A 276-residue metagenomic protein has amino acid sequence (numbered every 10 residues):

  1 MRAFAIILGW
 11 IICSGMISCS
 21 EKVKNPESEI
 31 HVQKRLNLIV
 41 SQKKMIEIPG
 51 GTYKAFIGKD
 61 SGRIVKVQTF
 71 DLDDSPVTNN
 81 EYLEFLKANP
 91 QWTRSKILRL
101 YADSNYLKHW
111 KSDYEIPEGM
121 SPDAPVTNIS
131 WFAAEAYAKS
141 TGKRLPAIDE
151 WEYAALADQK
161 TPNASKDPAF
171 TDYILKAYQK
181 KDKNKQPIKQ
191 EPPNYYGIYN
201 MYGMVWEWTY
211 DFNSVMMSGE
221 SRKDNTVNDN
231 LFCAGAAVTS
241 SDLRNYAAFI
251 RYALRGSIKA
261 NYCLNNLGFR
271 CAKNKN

Functional and structural regions predicted by a protein language model:
M1-K24: Bacterial Sec-dependent N-terminal signal peptides
C19-I30, K34-R35, A124-P125, W131 (+3 more regions): Disulfide-stabilized, aromatic/cysteine-rich ligand-recognition loop
K44-T52: Mature N-terminal segment immediately following signal peptide/propeptide cleavage in secreted/periplasmic
A55-F70, Y246-R255: Short, polar loop/linker segments at the starts of domains and inter-domain junctions
I57-G58, F212-E220: Cytochrome P450 core scaffold surrounding the K-helix E-X-X-R motif and the conserved "meander" helix-loop region
T69-A169, K273-N276: Active-site microenvironments of metalloenzymes and redox enzymes
L175-Y202: Short, well-ordered junction/capping motifs at the entry into regular secondary structure
